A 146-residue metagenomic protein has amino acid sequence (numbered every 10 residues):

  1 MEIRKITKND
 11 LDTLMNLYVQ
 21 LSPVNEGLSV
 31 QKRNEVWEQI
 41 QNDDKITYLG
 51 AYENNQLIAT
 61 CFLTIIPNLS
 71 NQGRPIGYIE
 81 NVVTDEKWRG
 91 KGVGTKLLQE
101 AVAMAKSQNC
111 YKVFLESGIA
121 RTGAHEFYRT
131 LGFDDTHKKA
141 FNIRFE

Functional and structural regions predicted by a protein language model:
E2-L14: A short beta-loop-alpha structural element at the N-terminal edge of CoA-dependent acyl/N-acetyltransferase catalytic
M15-Q39: Conserved GNAT-fold acetyl-CoA-binding loop/helix
E38-G50, Y78: A short helix-loop-beta-strand connector motif used in the catalytic cores of GNAT acetyltransferases and, in some
G50, Q56-I65, Y78, V83: Conserved beta-strand in the GNAT
N68-I79, R89, H137: A conserved beta-turn-beta hairpin within the catalytic core of GNAT-like acetyltransferases that forms part
T84, G90-A103, T130: Conserved acetyl-CoA-binding loop-helix of GNAT-fold acetyltransferases
T95, S107, I119-H137, I143: Conserved active-site alpha-helix within GNAT-family acetyltransferase domains
L98, A105-E116: Conserved GNAT acetyl-CoA-binding A-motif
